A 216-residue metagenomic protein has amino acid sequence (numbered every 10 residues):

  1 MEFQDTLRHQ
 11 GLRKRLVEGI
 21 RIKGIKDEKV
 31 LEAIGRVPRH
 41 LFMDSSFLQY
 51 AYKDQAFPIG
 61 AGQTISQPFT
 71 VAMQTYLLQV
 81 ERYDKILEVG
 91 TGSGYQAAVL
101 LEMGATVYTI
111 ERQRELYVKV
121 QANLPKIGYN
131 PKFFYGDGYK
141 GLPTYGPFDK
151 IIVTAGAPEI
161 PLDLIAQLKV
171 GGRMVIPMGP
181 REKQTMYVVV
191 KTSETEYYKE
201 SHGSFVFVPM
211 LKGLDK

Functional and structural regions predicted by a protein language model:
M1-L87, Y95-V99, M103, L116-K119 (+3 more regions): Class I SAM-dependent transferase core
Q79-Y198: Conserved nucleotide-cofactor-binding alpha/beta core module
